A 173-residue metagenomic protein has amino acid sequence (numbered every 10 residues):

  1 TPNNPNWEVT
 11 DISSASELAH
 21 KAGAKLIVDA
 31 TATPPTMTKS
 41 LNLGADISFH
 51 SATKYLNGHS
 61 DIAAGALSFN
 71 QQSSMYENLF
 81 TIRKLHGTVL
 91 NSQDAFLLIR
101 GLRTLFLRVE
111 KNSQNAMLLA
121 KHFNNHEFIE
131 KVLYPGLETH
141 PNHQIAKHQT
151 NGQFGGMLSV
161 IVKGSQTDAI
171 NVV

Functional and structural regions predicted by a protein language model:
T1-F128, L133, T139: Conserved PLP-enzyme active-site core in the AAT-like
M117-V173: Conserved small-domain helix->loop->beta segment predominantly found in fold-type I
